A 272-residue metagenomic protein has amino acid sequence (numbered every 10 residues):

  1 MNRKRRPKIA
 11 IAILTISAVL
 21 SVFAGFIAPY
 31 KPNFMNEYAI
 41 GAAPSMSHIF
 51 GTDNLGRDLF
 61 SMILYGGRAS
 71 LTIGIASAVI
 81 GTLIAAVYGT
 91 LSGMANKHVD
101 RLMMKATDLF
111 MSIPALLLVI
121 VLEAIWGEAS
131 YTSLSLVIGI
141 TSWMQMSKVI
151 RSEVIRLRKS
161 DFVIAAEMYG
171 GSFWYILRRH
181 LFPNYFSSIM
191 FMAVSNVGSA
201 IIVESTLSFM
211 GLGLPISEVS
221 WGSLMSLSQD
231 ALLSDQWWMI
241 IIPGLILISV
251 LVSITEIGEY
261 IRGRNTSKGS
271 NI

Functional and structural regions predicted by a protein language model:
M1-N33, A106, Y185, I248: N-terminal signal-anchor/first transmembrane alpha helix
I16, L20-L55, M210-V219: Hydrophobic alpha-helical transmembrane segments of membrane transport/permease proteins and related membrane-embedded
A24-I27, I73-D108, I120: Transmembrane-helix boundary motif in ABC transporter permease subunits
I49, D53, L59, G93-M94 (+3 more regions): Generic hydrophobic transmembrane alpha-helix motif, especially the helices
S61-I73, S77, S112, K148-E153 (+7 more regions): Start (N-cap) of specific transmembrane helices in multi-pass transporter permeases
A78-V79, A86, T90, E128-R179 (+1 more regions): Membrane-cytosol interface at the C-terminal ends of specific transmembrane alpha-helices in multi-pass membrane
A124-I125, V203-I242, I246: Glycine-rich helix-loop "coupling/hinge" segments at transmembrane-helix boundaries in multipass transporters
T141, A193-S195, Q236-I272: C-terminal transmembrane helix and the adjacent membrane-cytosol boundary/short C-terminal tail of inner/organellar
